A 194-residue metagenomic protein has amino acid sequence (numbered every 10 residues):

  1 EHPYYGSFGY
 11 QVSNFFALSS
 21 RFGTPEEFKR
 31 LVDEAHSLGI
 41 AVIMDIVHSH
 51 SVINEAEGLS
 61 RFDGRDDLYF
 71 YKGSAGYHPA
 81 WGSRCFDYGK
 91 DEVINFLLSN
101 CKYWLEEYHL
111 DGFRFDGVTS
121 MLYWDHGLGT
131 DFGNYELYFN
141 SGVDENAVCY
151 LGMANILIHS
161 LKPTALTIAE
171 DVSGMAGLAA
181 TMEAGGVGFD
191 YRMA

Functional and structural regions predicted by a protein language model:
E1-G142: Substrate-binding/active-site clefts of carbohydrate-active enzymes
H109-D111, H126-A194: Conserved alpha/beta catalytic core and glycan-binding cleft of carbohydrate-active enzymes
